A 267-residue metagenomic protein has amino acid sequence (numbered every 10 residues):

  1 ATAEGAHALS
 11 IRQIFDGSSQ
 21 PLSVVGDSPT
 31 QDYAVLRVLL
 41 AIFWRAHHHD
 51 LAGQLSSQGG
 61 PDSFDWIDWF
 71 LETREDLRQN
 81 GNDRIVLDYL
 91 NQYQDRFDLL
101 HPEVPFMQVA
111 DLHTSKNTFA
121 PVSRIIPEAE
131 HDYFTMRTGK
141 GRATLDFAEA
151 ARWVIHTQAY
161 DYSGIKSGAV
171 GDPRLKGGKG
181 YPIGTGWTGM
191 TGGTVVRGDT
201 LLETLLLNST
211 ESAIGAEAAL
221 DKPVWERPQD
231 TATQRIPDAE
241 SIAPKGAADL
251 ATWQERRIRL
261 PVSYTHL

Functional and structural regions predicted by a protein language model:
A1-K245, W253-Q254, L267: Conserved small-residue
V262, H266: Residue-level detector of conserved catalytic or cofactor/ligand-binding positions in enzyme active sites
